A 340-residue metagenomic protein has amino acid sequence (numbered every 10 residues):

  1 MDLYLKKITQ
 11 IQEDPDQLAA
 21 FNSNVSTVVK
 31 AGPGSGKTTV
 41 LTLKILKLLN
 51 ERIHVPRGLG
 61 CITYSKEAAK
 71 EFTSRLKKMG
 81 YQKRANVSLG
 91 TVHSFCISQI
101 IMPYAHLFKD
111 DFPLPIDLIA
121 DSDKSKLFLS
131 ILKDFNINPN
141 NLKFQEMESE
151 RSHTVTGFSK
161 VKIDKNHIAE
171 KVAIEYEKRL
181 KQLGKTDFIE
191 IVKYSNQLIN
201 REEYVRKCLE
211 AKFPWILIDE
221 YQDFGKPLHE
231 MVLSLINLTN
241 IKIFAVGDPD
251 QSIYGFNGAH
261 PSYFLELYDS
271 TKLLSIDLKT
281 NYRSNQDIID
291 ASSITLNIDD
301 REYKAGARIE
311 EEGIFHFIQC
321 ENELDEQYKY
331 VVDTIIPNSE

Functional and structural regions predicted by a protein language model:
M1-K30, S35, T39-V40, G58-G60 (+3 more regions): Accessory N-terminal region flanking or inserted into the helicase ATPase core in nucleic-acid motor proteins
M1-L107, K207: P-loop NTPase Walker
L3-P33, P113, L273-T280, D300-E340: Inter-lobe coupling/hinge region of RecA-like P-loop helicase motors
V25, N86, P214-W215, I243 (+1 more regions): The start of beta-strands in P-loop NTPase/AAA+ ATPase cores
G32, P103-K124, D134, N138-P139 (+1 more regions): DNA-processing P-loop NTPase/helicase core
K44, E71-L76, F95-Q99, L127 (+7 more regions): Alpha-helical scaffold elements adjacent to nucleotide-binding pockets in ATP/GTP-utilizing enzyme cores
E220: Walker B catalytic acidic pair
K226, M231-G313, F317: Conserved RecA-like helicase ATPase core segment that couples NTP binding/hydrolysis to strand translocation
